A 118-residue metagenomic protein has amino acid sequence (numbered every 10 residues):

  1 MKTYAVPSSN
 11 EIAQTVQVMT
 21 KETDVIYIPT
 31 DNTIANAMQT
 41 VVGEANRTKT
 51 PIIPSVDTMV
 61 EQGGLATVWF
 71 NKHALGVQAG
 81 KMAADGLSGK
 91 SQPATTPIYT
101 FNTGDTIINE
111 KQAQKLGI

Functional and structural regions predicted by a protein language model:
M1-S9: Short beta-strand elements in bilobed, periplasmic/extracellular small-molecule ligand-binding domains
A13-D24: Short, well-structured alpha-helical segments in soluble
Q14, V60-W69: Glycine-rich, charge-decorated loop segments at or immediately adjacent to ligand/cofactor-binding or catalytic sites
Q14-T15, A37-V41: A short acidic, amphipathic alpha-helical/loop segment
T23-I34, I52-S55: Periplasmic-binding protein-like
V41-G63: Venus flytrap/periplasmic-binding-protein-like
F70-S91: Hydrophobic alpha-helical segments within soluble ligand-binding/sensing domains
D85-I118: Hinge/cleft segment of the Venus flytrap/periplasmic-binding protein
